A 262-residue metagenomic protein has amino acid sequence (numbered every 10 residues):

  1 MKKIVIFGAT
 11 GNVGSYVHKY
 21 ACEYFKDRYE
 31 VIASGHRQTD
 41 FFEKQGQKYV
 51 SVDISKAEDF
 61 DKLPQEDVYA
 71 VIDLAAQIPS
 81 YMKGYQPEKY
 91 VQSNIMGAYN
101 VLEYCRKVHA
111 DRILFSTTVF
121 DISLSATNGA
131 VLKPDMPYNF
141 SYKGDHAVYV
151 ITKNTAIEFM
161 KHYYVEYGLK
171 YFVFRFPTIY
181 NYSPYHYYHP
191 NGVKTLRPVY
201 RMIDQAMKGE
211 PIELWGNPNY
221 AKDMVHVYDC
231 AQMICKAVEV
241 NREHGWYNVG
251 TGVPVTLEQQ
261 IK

Functional and structural regions predicted by a protein language model:
K3-Y24: N-terminal Rossmann NAD(P)H-binding glycine-rich loop of SDR-like oxidoreductase domains
Q45-A57: Rossmann-fold cofactor-recognition segment
Y49, Y90-V91, C105: A hydrophobic alpha-helix adjacent to the NAD(P)-binding/active-site core of NAD(P)-dependent oxidoreductases, strongly
I54-S93, L124: NAD(P)H-binding glycine-rich loop region in Rossmannoid oxidoreductase-like domains and their noncatalytic homologs
A76, S93-A98, L114, F120 (+1 more regions): Short alpha-helix in the Rossmann-fold core of NAD(P)-dependent oxidoreductases
Y99-V148, F172: Conserved Rossmann-fold NAD(P)-dependent oxidoreductase catalytic core, especially the SDR/UDP-sugar
G144-F172, A206-K208: Active-site Tyr-X1-5-Lys
N154, Y167-L169, I179-Y200, E210 (+4 more regions): Glycine/proline-rich active-site loop of Rossmann-fold NAD(P)-dependent oxidoreductases
